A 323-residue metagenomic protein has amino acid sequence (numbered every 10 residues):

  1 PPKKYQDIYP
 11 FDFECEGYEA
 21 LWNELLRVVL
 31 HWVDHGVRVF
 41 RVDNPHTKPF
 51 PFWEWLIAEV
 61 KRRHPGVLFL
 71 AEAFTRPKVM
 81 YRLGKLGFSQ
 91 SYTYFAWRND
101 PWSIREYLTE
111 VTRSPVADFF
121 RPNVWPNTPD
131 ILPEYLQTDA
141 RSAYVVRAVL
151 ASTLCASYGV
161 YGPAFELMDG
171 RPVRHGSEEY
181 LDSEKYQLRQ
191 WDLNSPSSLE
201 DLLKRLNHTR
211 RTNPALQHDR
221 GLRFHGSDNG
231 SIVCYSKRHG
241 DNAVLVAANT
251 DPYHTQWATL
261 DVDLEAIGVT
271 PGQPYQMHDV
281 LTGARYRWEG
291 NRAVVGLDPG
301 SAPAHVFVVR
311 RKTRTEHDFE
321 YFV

Functional and structural regions predicted by a protein language model:
P1-H31, L56, R62: Substrate-binding/active-site clefts of carbohydrate-active enzymes
Q6-W22, R38-T47, S91-N99, T128-R141 (+1 more regions): The substrate-binding groove and active-site-proximal loops of carbohydrate-active enzymes, especially glycoside
F40-N44, L70-E72, V124-N127, G159-A164 (+2 more regions): Short beta-strand segments
H46-K48, T75-P77, D130, E166: Active-site-proximal loop/turn and secondary-structure-junction residues that shape catalytic pockets, frequently
E54, R62-H64, P77, Y81-S89 (+3 more regions): Carbohydrate-interacting/catalytic domains
E59-L68, W97-H175: Catalytic-core region of carbohydrate-active enzymes that cleave or remodel glycosidic bonds
